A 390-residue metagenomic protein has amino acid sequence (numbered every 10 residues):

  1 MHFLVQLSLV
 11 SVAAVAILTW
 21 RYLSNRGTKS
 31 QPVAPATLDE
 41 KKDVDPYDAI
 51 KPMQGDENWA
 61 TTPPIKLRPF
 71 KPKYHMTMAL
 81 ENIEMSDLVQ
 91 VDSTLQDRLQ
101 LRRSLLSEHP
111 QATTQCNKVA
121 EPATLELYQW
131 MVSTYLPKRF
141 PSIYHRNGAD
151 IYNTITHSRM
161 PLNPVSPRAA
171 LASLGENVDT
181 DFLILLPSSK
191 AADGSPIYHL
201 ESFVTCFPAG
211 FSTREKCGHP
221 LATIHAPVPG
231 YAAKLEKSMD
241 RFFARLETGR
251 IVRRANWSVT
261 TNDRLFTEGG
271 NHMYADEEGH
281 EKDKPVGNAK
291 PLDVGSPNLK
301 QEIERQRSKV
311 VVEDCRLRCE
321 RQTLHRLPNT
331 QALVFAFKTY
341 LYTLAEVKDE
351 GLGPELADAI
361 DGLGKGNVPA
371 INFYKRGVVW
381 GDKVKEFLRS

Functional and structural regions predicted by a protein language model:
F3-S390: Extended, well-ordered protein cores
